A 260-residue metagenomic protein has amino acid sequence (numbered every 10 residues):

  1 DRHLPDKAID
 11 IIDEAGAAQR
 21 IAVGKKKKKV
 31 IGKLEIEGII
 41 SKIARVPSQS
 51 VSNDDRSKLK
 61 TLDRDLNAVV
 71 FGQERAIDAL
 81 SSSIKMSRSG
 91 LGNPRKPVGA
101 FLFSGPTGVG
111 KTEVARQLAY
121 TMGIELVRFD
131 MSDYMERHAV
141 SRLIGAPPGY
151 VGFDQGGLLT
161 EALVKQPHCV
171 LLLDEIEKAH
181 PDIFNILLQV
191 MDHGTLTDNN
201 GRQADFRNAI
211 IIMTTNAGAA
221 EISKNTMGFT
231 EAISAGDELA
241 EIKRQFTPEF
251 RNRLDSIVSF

Functional and structural regions predicted by a protein language model:
D1-F260: AAA+ P-loop NTPase nucleotide-binding core of proteostasis motors
